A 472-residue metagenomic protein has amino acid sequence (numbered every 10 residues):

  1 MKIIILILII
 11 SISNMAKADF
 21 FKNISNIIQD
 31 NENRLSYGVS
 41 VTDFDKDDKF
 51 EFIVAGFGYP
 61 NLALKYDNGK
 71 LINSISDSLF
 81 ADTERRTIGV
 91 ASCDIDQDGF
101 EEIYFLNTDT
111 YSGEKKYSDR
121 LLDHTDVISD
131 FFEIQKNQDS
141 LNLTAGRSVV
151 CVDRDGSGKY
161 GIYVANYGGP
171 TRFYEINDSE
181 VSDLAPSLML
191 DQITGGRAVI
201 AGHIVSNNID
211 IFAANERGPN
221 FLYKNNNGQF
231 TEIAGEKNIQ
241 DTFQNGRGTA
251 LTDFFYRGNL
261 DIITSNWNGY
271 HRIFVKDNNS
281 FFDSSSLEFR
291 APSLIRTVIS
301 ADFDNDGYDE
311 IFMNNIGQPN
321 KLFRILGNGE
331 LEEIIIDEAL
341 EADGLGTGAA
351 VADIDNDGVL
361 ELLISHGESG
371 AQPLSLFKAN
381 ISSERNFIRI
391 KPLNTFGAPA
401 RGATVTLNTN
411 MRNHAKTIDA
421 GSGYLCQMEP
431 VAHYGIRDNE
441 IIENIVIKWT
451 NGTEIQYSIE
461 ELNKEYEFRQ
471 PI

Functional and structural regions predicted by a protein language model:
I3-I12: Sec-dependent N-terminal signal peptides
A18-R34, K65-R85, R120-T144, Y163 (+8 more regions): Blade-edge motifs of beta-propeller repeat domains
N26-D30, F281, Q318, G329-I472: Gly/Ser/Thr/Pro-enriched helix-cap/hinge segments flanking short amphipathic alpha-helices
I27-Y59: Beta-strand-rich domains and repeat architectures in extracellular enzymes and scaffolds, especially beta-propellers
L35, Y59, R86-A91, Y117 (+10 more regions): Beta-rich catalytic cores
S36-K46, R86-Q97, G146-G156, G196-I209 (+3 more regions): Beta-propeller blade termini
K46-A55, Q97-L106, G156-A165, S206-A214 (+3 more regions): Acidic/hydrophobic-patterned starts of short beta strands in beta-sheet-rich repeat architectures
G113-R120, P170-Y174, P219-Y223, Y270-F274 (+2 more regions): Structural motif
